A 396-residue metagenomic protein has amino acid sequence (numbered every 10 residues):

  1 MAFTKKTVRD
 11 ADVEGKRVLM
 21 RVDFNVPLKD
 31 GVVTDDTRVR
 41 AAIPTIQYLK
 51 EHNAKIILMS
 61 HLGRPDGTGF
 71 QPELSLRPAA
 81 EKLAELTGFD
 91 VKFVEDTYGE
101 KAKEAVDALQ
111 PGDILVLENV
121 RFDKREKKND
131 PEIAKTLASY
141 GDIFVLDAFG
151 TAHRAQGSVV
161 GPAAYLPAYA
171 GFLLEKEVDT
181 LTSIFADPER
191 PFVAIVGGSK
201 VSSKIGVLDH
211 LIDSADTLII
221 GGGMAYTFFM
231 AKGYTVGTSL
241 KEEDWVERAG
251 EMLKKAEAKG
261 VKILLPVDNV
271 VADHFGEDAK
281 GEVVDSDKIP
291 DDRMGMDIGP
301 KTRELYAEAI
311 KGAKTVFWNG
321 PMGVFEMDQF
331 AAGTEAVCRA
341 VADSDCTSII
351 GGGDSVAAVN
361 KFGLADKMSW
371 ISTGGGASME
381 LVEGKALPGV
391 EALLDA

Functional and structural regions predicted by a protein language model:
M1-A396: Active-site loop-to-helix "anion-binding N-cap" substructures in soluble metabolic enzymes
